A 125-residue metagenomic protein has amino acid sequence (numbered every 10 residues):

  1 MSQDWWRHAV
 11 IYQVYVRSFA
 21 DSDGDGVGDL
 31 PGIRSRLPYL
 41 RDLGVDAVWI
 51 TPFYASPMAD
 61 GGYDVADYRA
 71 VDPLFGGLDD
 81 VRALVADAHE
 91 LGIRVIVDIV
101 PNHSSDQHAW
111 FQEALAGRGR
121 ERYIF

Functional and structural regions predicted by a protein language model:
M1-F125: Acidic/aromatic-lined carbohydrate-recognition and catalytic surfaces of CAZymes acting on diverse glycans
